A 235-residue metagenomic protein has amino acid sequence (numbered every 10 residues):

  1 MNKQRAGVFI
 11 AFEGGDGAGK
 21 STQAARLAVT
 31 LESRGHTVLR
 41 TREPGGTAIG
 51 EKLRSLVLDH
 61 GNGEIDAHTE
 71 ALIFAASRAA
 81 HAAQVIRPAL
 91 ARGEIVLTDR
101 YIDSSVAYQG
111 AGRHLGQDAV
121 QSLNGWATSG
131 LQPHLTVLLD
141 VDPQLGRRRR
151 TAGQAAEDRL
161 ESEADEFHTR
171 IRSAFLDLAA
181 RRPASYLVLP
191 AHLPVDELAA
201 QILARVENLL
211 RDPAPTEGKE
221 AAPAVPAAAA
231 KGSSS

Functional and structural regions predicted by a protein language model:
M1-F9: Extreme N-terminal, non-catalytic leader segments that precede Walker-type/kinase nucleotide-binding cores
N2-K3, A28, Q144-S235: NTP-dependent small-molecule kinase module
F12: Hydrophobic anchor at the beta1->P-loop junction of P-loop NTPases
G17: Walker A (P-loop) phosphate-binding loop of P-loop NTPases
K20: Conserved lysine of the Walker
Q23: Hydrophobic positions on the alpha1 helix immediately C-terminal to the Walker A/P-loop
R34-T128, Q201: ATP-dependent small-molecule kinase phosphotransfer cores that center on conserved nucleotide phosphate-binding segments
S104-S173: A glycine- and Lys/Arg-enriched "phosphate-lid" helix/loop adjacent to the NTP-binding pocket of small-molecule kinases
